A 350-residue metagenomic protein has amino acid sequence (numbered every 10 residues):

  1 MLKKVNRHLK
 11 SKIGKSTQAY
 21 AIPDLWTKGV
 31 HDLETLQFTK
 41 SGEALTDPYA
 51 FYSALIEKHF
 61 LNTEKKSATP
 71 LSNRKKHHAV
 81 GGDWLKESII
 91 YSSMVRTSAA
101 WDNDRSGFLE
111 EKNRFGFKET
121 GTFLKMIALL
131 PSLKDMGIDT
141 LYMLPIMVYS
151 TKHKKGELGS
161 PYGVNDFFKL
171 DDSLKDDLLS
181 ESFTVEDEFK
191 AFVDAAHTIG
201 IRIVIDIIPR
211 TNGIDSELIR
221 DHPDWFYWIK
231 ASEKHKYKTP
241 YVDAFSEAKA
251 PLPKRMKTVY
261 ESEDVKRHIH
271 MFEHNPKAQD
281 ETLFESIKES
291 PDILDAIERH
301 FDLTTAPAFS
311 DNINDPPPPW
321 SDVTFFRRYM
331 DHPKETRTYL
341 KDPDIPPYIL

Functional and structural regions predicted by a protein language model:
M1-L350: Acidic/aromatic-lined carbohydrate-recognition and catalytic surfaces of CAZymes acting on diverse glycans
